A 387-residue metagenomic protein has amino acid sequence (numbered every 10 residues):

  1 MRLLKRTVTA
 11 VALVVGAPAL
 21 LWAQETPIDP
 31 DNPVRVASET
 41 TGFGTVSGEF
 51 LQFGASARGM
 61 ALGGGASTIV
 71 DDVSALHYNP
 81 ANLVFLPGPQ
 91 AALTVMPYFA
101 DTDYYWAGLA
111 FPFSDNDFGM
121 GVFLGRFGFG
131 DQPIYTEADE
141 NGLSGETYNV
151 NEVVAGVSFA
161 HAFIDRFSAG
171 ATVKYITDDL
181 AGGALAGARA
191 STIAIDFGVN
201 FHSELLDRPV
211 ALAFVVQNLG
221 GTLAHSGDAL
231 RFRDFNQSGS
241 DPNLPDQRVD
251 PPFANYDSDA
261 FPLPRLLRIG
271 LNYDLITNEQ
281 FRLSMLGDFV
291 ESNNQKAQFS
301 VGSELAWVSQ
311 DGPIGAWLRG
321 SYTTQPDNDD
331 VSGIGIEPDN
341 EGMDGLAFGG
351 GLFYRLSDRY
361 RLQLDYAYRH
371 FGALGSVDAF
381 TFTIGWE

Functional and structural regions predicted by a protein language model:
M1-V11: Bacterial N-terminal signal peptides that target proteins for export
A17-A23: Sec/Tat signal peptide C-region and signal peptidase I cleavage site
Q24-G59, Y104, G108, P112-E387: Outer-membrane beta-barrel porins/channels
A55, L62-G65, P80: Acidic, small-polar-rich N-terminal luminal/periplasmic segments of exported/outer-membrane proteins
L62, T68-V70, D207-P209: Short hydrophobic "helix-edge" motifs at membrane interfaces and signal-peptide entry regions
G64-A66, P89-F99, A367-R369: Short strand-turn segments of transmembrane beta-barrel domains in outer membranes, especially the first one or two
S67, N82, Y98-D101, F127: Short active-site-proximal "capping" loops at secondary-structure junctions
S74-F85: N-terminal periplasmic accessory domains that precede and gate Gram-negative outer-membrane beta-barrel machines
